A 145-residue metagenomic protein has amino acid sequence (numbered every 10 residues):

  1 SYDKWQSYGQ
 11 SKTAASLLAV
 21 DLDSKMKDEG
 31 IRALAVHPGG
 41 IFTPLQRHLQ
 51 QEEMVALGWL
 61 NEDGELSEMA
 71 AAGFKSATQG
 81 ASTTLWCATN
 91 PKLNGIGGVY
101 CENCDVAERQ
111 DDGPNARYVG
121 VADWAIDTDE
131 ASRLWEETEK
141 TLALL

Functional and structural regions predicted by a protein language model:
S1-L145: NAD(P)H-dependent oxidoreductase Rossmann-fold/reductase module
